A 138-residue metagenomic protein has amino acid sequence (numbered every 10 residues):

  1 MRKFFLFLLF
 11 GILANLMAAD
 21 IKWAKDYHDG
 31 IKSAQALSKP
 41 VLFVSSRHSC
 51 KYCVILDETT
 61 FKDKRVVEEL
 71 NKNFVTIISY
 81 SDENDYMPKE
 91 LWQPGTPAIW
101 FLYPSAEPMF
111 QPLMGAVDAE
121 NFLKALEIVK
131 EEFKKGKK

Functional and structural regions predicted by a protein language model:
F4-L13: Sec-dependent N-terminal signal peptides
A18-L37, I128-K138: N-terminal leader/targeting and pre-domain segments
I21-A24, S45, F61-D85: Thiol-based oxidoreductase modules, predominantly thioredoxin-like and allied folds used for disulfide exchange
D29-K62: Local sequence-structure signature of Cys/Sec-based thiol-disulfide redox active-site neighborhoods
Q35-A36, E68-N71, L91-G95: Extracellular/periplasmic catalytic domains that process cell-envelope and extracellular macromolecules
L37-V41, K72-I77, P104: Loop/turn elements at helix/coil->beta-strand transitions in domains of secreted/extracellular proteins
R47-K51, T59-T60, S81-D85, P94 (+2 more regions): Solvent-exposed loop/turn segments at secondary-structure junctions within structured extracellular/periplasmic domains
G95-K137: Non-catalytic, surface beta->alpha helical segment in thiol-disulfide oxidoreductase systems
